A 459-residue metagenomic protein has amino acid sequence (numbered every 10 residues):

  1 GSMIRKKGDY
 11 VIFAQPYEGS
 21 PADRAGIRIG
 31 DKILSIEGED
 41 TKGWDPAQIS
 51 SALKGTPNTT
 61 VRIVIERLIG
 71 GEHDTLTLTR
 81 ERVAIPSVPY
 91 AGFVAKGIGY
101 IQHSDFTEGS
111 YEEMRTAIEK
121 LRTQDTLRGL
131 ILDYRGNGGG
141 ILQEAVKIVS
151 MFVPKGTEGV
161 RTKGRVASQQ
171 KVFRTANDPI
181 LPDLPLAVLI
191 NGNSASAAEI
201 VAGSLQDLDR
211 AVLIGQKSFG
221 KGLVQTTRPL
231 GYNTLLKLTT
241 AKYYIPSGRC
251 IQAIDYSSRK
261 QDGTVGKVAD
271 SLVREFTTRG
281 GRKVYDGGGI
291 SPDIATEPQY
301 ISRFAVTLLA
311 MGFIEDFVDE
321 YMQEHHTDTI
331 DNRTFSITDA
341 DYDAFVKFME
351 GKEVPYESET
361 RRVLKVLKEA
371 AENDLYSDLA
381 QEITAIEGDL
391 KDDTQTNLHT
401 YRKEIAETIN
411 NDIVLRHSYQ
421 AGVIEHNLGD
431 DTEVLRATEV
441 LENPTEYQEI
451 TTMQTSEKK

Functional and structural regions predicted by a protein language model:
G1-Q15: PDZ/PDZ-like peptide-tail recognition elements
S2, I101, A437: A residue-level signal for conserved active-site and pocket-lining positions in enzyme catalytic cores
Y10-A14, I85-V88, E108-E112, P246-S247 (+3 more regions): Short, solvent-exposed loop/turn elements at domain surfaces
I12-P16, P21-I29, L34-G231, K242 (+1 more regions): Cleft-lining beta-strand/loop regions that shape enzyme active-site pockets
Q15, W44, T77, T239 (+3 more regions): Short linear motifs in exposed loops
A197, D209, I214-Q216, G220-R282 (+1 more regions): Polar, glycine-rich mid-to-C-terminal structural blocks that act as macromolecule-binding/assembly scaffolds
C250-I251, D255-S257, Q261-K459: Conserved functional hotspot residues or short segments at active or partner-binding sites across diverse domains
